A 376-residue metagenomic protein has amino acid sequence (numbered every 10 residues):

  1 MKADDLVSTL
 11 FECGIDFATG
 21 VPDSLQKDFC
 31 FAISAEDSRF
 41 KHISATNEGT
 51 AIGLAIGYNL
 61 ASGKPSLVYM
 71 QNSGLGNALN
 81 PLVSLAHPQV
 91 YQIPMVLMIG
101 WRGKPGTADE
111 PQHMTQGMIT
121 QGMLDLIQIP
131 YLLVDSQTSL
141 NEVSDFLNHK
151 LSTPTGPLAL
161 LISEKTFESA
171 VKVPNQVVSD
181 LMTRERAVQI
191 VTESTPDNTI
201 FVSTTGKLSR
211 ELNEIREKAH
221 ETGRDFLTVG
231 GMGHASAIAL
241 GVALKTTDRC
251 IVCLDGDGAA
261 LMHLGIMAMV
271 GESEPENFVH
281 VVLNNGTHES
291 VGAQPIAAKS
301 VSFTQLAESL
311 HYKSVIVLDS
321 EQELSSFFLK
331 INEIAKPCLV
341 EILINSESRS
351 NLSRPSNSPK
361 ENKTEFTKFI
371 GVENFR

Functional and structural regions predicted by a protein language model:
M1-D125, I129, L133-L240, L244-D248 (+2 more regions): Thiamine diphosphate
M70-S73, R249-A260, G265-M267: DG-centered beta-turn motif at the end of beta-strands
V83, Q92-M95, L264-N284: A short alpha/beta connector and helix-capping loop motif
G106, G286-A293: Long, charge-dense
N148, S320-E333: A short, acidic, amphipathic alpha-helical segment used as a generic capping/interface helix at domain edges
I162, L254-D257, L283, V340-I342: Active-site flanking residues adjacent to catalytic metal/cofactor-binding acidic residues
I342-R349: Low-complexity intrinsically disordered segments
